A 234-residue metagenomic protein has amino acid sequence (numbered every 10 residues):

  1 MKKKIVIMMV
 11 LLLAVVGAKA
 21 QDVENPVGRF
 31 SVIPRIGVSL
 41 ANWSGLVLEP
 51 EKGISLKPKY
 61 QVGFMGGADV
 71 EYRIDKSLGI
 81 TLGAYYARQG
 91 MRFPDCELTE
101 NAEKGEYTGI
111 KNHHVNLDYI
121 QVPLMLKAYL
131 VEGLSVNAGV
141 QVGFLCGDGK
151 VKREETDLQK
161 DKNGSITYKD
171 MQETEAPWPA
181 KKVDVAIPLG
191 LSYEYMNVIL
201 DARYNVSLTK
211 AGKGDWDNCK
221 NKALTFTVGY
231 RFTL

Functional and structural regions predicted by a protein language model:
Q21-V70, S207: Short glycine/proline- and aromatic-enriched beta-strand/turn motifs that initiate or cap beta-hairpins
V27, R73-D75, V131, M196-V198 (+1 more regions): Outer-membrane beta-barrel channels and translocator barrels
V32, V62-A68, I120-L124, V185-L189 (+1 more regions): Hydrophobic, lipid-facing positions within transmembrane beta-strands of outer-membrane proteins
R35-G37, G83-Y85, G139-Q141, D201-N205 (+1 more regions): Transmembrane beta-strands of outer-membrane beta-barrel proteins
V38, V70-Y72, A128, F144 (+3 more regions): Residue-level signature of outer-membrane beta-barrel architecture
S39, L189, Y193-I199, K220-L234: Outer-membrane beta-barrel "beta-signal"
N42-Q61, R88-D118, L145-D184, P188 (+2 more regions): Extracellular/periplasm-exposed beta-strand and loop segments of Gram-negative cell-envelope proteins, dominated by
S77-I80, L134-V136, N197-A202: Repeated loop/turn-to-beta-strand initiation elements of outer-membrane beta-barrel proteins
